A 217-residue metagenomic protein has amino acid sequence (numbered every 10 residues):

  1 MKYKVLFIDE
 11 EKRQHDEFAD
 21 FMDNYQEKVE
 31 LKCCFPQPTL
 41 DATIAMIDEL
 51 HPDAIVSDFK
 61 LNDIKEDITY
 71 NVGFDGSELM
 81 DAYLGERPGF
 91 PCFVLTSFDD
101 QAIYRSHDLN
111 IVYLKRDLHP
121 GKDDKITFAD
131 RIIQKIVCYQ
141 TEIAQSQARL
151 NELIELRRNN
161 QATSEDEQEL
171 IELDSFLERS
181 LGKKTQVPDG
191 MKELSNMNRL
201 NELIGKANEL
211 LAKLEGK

Functional and structural regions predicted by a protein language model:
K2-D23: Conserved acidic segment of CheY-like receiver
C34-A54, N62: Acidic, metal-coordinating helix/loop segments flanking the phosphotransfer/catalytic sites of two-component signaling
L61-D75: Short, flexible/disordered intra-domain loops and linkers
E78-A102, Y113: A short, hydrophobic beta-strand element within the central beta-sheet of small alpha/beta folds
A102, R116-T141: C-terminal output helix
R105-D117: As written
V137-K217: C-terminal output/effector regions of signal-responsive regulators
